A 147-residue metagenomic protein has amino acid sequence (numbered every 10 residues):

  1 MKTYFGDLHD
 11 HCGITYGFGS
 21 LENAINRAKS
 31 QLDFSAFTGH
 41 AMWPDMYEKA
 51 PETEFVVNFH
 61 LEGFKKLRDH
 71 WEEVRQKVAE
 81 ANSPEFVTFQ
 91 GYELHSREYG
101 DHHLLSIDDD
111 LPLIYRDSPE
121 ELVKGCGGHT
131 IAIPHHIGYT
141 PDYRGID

Functional and structural regions predicted by a protein language model:
M1-D147: Extended, charged catalytic domains and RNA/DNA-binding interfaces, predominantly in divalent-metal-using enzymes
